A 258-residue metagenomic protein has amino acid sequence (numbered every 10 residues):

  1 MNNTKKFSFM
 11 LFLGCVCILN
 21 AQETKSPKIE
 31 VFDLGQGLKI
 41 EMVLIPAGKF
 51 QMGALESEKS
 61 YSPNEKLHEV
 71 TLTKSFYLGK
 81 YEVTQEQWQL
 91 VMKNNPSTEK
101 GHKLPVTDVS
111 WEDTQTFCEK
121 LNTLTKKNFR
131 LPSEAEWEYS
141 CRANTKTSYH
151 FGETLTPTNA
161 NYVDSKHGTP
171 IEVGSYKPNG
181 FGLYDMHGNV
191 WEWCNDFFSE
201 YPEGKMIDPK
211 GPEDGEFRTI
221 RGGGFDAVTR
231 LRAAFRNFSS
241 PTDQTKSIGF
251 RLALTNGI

Functional and structural regions predicted by a protein language model:
M1-F9: Bacterial N-terminal signal peptides that target proteins for export
M10-C17: Bacterial N-terminal signal peptides
T24-G35: N-terminal pre-domain segments of enzymes
L34-P96, S110-E112, G188: A short glycine-rich, aromatic-capped structural motif
Q51, L55-S60, S97-R236, P241-K246: Functional-site microenvironments in short loops/helix caps that host divalent-cation chemistry
K246-I258: Short, structured beta-strand segments at or near domain termini in extracellular proteins/domains
